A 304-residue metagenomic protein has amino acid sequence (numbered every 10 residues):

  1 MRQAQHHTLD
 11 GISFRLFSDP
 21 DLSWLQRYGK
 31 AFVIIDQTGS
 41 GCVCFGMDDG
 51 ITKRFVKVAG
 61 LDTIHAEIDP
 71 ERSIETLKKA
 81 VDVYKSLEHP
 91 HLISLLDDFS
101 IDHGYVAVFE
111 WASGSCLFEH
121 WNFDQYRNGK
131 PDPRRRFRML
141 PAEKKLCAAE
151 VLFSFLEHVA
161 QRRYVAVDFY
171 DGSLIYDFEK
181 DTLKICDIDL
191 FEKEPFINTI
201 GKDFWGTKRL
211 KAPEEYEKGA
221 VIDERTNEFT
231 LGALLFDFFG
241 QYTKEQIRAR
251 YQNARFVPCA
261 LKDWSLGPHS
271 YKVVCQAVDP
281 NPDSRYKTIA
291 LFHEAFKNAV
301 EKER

Functional and structural regions predicted by a protein language model:
M1-V33: Juxta-kinase regulatory segment immediately upstream of eukaryotic protein kinase catalytic domains
S40-D82: ATP-binding glycine-rich loop module of kinase domains
S94-Y105: Short beta-strand micro-motifs within the conserved protein kinase catalytic domain, predominantly in the N-lobe
H103-C116, H120, D124: Conserved short submotifs of the Hanks-type protein kinase catalytic core that shape the nucleotide-binding pocket
A148-A149: Activation segment signature within eukaryotic-like protein kinase domains
L156, A160-D177: Catalytic-loop of the protein kinase fold
I200-E215: Conserved activation segment of eukaryotic-like protein kinases, specifically the C-terminal portion of the activation
E214-E224: Conserved end of the kinase activation segment
